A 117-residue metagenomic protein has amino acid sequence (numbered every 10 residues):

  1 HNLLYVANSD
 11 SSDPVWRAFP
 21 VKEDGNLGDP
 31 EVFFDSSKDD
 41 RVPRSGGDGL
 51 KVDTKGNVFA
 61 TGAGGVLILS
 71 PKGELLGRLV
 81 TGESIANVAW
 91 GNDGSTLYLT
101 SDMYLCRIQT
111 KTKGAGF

Functional and structural regions predicted by a protein language model:
H1-L4, S36-A63, G82-S95: Beta-rich, blade/repeat-based domains predominating in secreted/periplasmic proteins but also intracellular
N2-L4, S12-W16, D24-P30: Short, structured loop/turn "capping" segments at alpha-beta junctions
L4, S9-S11, V21, A63 (+2 more regions): Short loop/turn segments immediately following the C-termini of beta-strands
D13-W16, V66-L67, L105-R107: Structural signal for beta-propeller blades
A18-N26, Q109-G116: Short loop/turn segments immediately following beta-strands, especially the blade-tip and inter-blade linker loops
K22, D53, S70: Short, acidic, Ser/Thr-enriched surface-loop or helix-capping motifs
N26-D35, G77-T81, F117: Beta-propeller fold detector
N87-F117: Blade-level signature of beta-propeller repeat domains, shared across WD40, Kelch, NHL, RCC1 and BNR/Asp-box propellers
